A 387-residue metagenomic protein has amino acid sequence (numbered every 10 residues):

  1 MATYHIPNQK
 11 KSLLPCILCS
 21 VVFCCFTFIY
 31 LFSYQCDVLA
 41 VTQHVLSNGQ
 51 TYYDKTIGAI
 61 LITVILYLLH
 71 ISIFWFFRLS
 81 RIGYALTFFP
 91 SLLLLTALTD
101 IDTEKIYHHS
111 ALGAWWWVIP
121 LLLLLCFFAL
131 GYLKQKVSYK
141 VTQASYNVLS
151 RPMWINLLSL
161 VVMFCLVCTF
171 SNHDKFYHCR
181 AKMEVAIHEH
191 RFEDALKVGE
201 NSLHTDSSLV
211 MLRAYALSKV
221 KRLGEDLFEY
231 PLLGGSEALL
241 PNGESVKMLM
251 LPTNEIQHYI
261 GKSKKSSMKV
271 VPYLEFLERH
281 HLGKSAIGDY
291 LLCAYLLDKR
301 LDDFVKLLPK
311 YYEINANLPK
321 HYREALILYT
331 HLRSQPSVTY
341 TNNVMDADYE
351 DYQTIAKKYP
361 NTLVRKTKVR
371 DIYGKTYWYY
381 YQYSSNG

Functional and structural regions predicted by a protein language model:
M1-P90: Membrane-anchoring hydrophobic segments
P7-Q9, W75, L112, K136-M153: Membrane-interface anchoring determinants
F26-L31, F89-I101, V162-V167: Aromatic-anchored segments of alpha-helical transmembrane domains
V45-K55, Y107-V118, N147-V148: Membrane-interface segments at the starts/ends of alpha-helical transmembrane spans
Y84-T142: Membrane-embedded alpha-helical segments of integral membrane proteins
V148-D174: Internal/C-terminal transmembrane anchor helices
N172-L308: Soluble catalytic regions of membrane-associated enzymes that act on cell-envelope and secretory-pathway components
K262-G387: Solvent-exposed soluble domains appended to multi-pass membrane proteins
